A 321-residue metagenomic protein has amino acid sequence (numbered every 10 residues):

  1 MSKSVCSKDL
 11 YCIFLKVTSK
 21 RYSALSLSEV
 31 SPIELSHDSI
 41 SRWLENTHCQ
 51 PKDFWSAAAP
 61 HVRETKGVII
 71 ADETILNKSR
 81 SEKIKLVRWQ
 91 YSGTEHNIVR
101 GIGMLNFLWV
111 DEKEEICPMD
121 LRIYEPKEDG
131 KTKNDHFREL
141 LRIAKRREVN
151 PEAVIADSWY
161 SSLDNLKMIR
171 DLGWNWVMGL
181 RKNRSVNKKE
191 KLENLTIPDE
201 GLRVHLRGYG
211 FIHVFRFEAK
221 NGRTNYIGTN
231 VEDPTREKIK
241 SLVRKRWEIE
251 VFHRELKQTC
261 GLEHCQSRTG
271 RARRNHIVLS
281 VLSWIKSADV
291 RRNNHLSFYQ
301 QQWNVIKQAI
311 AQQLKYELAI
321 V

Functional and structural regions predicted by a protein language model:
M1-C49: Gly/serine-rich nucleotide phosphate-binding loop at the start of the catalytic core of nucleotide/ADP-ribose-handling
S2-S4, K8-C12, T18-K20, R80-E82 (+1 more regions): Single, function-defining residue in the core of a domain
I13, N46-K113: Active-site-proximal, Lys/Arg-enriched surface segment that forms a nucleic-acid-binding/basic interface patch
S23, F54, G67-I69, G103 (+2 more regions): Generic hydrophobic, aliphatic-rich segments that mediate packing or membrane embedding
L27, F107, L282: Residue-level signal for inorganic ion chemistry
V30, H61-E64, R147, D171-L172: Alpha-helix C-cap/termination motif
S31, L44, E73-I75, S158-Y160 (+1 more regions): Short, flexible loop/turn elements at secondary-structure junctions
W43-H61, D135-F137, Y226-E232: Short, motif-level signal for alpha-helix interfacial/capping segments enriched in acidic residues and aromatics/proline
